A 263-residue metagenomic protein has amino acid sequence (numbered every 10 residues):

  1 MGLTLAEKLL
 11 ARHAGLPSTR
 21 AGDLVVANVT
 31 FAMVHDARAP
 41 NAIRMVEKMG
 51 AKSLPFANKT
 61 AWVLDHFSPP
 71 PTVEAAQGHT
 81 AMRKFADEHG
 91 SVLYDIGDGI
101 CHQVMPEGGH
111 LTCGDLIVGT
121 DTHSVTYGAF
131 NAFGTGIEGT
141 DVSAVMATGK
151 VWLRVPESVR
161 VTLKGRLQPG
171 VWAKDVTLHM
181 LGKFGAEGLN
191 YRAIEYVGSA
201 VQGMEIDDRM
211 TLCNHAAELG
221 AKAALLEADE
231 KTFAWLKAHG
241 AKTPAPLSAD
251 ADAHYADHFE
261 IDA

Functional and structural regions predicted by a protein language model:
M1-A263: Fe-S-dependent hydro-lyases/dehydratases of central metabolism
